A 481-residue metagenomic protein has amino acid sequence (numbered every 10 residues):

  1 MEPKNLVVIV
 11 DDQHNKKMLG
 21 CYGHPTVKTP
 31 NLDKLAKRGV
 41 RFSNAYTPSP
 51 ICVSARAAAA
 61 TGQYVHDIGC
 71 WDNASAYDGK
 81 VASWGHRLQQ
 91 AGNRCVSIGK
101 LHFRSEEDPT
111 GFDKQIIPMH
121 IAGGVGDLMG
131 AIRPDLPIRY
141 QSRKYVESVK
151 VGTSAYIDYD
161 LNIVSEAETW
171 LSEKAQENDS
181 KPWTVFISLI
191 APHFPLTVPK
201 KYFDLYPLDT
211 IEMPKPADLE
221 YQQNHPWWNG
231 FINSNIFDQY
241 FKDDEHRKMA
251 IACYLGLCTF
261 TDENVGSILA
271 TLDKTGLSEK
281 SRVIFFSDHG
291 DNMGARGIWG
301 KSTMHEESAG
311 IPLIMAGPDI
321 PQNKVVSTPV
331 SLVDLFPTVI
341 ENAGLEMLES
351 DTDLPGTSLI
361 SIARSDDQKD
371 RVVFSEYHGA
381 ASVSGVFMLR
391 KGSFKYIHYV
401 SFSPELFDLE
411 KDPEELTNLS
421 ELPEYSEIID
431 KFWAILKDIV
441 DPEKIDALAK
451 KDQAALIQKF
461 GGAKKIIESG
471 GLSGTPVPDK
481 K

Functional and structural regions predicted by a protein language model:
M1-Y399, P404, P413-K431, D441 (+1 more regions): Formylglycine-dependent sulfatase
E410: Residues forming the ATP-binding cleft of Hanks-type serine/threonine protein kinase domains
P423-L456: A contiguous, mid-protein "functional segment" used to position or interact with cofactors/ions or partner subunits
